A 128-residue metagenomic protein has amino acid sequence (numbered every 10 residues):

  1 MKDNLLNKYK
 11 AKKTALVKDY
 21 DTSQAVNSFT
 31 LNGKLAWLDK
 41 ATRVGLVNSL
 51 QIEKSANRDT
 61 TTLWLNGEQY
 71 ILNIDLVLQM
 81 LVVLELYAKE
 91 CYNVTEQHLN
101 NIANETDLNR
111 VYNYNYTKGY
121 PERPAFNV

Functional and structural regions predicted by a protein language model:
M1-V128: A preference for well-ordered globular domain cores that mediate specific macromolecular interactions or catalysis
